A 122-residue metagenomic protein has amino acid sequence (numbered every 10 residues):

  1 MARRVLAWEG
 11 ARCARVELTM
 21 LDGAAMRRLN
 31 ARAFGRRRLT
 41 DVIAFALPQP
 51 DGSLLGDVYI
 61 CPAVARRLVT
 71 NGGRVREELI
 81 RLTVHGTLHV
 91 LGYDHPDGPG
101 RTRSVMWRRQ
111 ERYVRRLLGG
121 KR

Functional and structural regions predicted by a protein language model:
M1-E78, V90-R122: Active-site rim/adjacent substrate-binding subdomains
L82, G86-V90: Catalytic glutamate of the conserved HExxH
